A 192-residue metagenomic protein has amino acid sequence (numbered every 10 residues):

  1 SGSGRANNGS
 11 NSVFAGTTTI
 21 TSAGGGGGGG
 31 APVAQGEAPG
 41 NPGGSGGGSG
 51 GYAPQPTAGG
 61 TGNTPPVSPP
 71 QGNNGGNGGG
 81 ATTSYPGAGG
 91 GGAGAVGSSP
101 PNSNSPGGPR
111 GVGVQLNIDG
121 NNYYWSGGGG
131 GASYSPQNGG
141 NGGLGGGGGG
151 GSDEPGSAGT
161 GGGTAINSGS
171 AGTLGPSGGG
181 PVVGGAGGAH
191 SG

Functional and structural regions predicted by a protein language model:
S1-G192: Low-complexity, glycine/proline-biased repetitive segments and flexible coils/loops
